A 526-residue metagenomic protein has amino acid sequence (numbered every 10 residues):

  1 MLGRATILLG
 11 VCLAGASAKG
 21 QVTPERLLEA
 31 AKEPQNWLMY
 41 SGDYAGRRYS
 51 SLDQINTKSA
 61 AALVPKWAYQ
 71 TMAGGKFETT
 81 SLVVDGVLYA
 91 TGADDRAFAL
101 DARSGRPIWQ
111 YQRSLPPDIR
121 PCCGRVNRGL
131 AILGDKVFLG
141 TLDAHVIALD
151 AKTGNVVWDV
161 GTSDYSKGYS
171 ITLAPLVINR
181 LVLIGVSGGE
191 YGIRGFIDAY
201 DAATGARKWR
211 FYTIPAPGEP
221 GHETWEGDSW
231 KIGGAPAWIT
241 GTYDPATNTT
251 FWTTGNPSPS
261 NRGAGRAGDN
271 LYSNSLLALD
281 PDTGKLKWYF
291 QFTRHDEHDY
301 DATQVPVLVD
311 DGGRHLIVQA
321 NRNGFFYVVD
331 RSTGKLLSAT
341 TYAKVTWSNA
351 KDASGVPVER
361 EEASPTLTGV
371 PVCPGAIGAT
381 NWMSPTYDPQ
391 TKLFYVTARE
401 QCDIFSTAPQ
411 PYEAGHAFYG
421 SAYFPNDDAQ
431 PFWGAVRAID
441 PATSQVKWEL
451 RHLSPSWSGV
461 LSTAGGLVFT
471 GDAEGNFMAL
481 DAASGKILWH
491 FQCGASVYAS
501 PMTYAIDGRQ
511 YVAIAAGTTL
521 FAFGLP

Functional and structural regions predicted by a protein language model:
V22-P65, T213-P220, V356-E361, P425-N426 (+1 more regions): Blade/loop signatures of beta-propeller domains
W37-S41, K76-R96, P121-V146, S170-I193 (+6 more regions): Repeat-blade elements of multi-bladed beta-propeller folds
S50-T162, T463: N-terminal cofactor/phosphate-binding cores enriched in small/glycine residues, especially glycine-rich loops such as
N56-S59, D101, D150, D201 (+6 more regions): Structural recognition of the beta-propeller blade-terminating site
Y69-T80, Q110-A131, D159-A174, Y191 (+10 more regions): Extracytoplasmic beta-rich repeat domains
L149, G195-A206, D269-G284, S332-G334 (+1 more regions): Beta-propeller blade signature
R399-E400, D427-K486: Loop/turn-rich, solvent-exposed surfaces of beta-rich toroidal or solenoidal domains
